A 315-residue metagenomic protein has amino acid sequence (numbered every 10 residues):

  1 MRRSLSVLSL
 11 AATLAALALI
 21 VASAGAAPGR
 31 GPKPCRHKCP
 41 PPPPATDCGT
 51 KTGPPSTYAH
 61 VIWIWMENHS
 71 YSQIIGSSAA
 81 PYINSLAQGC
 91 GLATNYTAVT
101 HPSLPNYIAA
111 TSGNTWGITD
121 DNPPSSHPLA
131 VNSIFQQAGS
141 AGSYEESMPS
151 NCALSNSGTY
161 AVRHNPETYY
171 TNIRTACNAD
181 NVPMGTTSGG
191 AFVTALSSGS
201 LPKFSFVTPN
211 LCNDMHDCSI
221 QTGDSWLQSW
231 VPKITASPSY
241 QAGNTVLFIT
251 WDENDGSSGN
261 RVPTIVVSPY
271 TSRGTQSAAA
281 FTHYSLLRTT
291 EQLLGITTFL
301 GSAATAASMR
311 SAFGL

Functional and structural regions predicted by a protein language model:
M1, V7-L8, T52, S237: Hydrophobic alpha-helical segments, principally membrane-spanning helices and signal/leader peptides
R2-A27: Secretory targeting and sorting signals
A26-L315: N-terminal pro-sequences and low-complexity stem/linker regions of secreted or lumenal proteins
